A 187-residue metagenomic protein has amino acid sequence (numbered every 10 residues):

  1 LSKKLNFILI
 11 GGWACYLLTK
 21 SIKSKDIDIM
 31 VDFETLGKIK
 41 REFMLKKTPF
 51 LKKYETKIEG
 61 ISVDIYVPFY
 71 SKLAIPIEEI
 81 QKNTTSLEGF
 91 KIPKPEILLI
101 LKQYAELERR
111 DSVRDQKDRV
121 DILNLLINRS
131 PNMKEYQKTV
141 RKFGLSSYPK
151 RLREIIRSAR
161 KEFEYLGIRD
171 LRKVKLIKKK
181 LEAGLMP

Functional and structural regions predicted by a protein language model:
L1-P187: Compositionally biased terminal segments of proteins
